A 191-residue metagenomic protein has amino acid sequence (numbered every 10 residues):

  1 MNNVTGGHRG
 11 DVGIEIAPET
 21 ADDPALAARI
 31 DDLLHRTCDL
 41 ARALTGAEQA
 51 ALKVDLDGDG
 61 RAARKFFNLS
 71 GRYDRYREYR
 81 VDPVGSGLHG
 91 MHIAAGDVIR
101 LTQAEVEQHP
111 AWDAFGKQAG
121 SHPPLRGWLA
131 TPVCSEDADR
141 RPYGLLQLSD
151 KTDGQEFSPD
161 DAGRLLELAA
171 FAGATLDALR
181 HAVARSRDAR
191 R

Functional and structural regions predicted by a protein language model:
M1-R36, L40-A43, T175-R191: Signal-transmission linkers at sensory-effector interfaces
D39-L40, A51-V84, V106-E107: GAF sensory/regulatory domain recognition with acknowledged cross-activation on helical regulatory dimers
Y73-L101: Acidic/proline- and glycine-rich, intrinsically disordered low-complexity segments that serve as regulatory linkers
D74, T102-G127, D150-K151: Signal-transducing coupling segments at domain and membrane junctions
R126-D137: A short, aliphatic-rich beta-strand micro-motif
S135, L145-Q155: Short beta-strand-to-loop transition segments that serve as allosteric relay/switch motifs in sensory/regulatory domains
D139-P142: Glycine-rich acetyl-CoA-binding "A-motif" of GNAT/NAT acetyltransferases
A162, L166-A174: Allosteric cytosolic regulatory segments
